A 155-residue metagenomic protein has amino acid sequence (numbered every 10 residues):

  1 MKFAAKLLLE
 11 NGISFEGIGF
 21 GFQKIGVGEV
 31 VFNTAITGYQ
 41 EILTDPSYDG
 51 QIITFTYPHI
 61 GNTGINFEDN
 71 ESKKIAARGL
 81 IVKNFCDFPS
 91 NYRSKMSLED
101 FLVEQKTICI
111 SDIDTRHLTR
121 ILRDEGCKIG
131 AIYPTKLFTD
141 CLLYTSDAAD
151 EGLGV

Functional and structural regions predicted by a protein language model:
A4, L8-L9, I13-D140: Feature captures the catalytic cores and cofactor-binding loops of soluble hydro-lyases/lyases that act on carboxylate
Y144-A149: Conserved small/polar residues in nucleotide/adenosyl-binding loops
